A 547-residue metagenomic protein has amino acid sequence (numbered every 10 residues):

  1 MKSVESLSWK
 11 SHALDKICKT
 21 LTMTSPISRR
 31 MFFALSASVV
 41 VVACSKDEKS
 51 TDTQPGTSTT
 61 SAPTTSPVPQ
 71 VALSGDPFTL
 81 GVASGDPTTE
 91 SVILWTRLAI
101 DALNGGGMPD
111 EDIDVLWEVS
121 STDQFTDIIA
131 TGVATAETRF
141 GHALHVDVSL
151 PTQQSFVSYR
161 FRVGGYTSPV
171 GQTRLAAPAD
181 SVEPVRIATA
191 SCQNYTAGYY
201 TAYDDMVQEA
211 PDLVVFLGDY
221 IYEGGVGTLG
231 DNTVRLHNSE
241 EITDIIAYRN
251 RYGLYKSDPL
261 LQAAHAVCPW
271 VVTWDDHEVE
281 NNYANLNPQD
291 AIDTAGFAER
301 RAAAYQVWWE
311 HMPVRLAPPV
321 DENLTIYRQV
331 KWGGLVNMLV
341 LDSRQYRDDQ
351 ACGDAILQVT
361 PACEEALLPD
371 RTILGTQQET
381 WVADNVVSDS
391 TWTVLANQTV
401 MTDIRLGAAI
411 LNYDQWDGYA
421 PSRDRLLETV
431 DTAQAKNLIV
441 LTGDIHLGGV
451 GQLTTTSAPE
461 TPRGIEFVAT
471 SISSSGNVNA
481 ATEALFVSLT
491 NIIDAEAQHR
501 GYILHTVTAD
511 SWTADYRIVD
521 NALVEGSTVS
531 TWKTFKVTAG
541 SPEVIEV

Functional and structural regions predicted by a protein language model:
M1-I27, M31-V42: N-terminal secretory signal peptides
V4, L14, K46-D47, T51-T53 (+3 more regions): Intrinsic disorder/low-complexity signal
S11, T53, T152-Q153: Intrinsically disordered, low-complexity regions enriched in polar/acidic and amide residues
L14-K19, L35, K49, Q54 (+2 more regions): Intrinsic disorder/low-complexity detector
L21, S25, P67-V547: Metal-dependent phosphoester/phosphodiester hydrolase catalytic core
S28, V42-V68: Bacterial Sec-dependent N-terminal signal peptides
M31, E48-T51, A99, R162: Small/flexible residues
